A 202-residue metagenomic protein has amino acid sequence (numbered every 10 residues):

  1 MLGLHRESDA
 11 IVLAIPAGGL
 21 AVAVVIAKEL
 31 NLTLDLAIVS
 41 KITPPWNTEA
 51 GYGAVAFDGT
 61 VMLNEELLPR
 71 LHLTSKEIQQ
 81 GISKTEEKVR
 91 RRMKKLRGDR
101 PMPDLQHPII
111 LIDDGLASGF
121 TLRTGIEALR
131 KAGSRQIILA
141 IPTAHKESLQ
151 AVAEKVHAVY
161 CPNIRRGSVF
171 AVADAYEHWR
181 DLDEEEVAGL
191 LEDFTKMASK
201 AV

Functional and structural regions predicted by a protein language model:
M1-V202: PRPP-associated nucleotide enzymes
